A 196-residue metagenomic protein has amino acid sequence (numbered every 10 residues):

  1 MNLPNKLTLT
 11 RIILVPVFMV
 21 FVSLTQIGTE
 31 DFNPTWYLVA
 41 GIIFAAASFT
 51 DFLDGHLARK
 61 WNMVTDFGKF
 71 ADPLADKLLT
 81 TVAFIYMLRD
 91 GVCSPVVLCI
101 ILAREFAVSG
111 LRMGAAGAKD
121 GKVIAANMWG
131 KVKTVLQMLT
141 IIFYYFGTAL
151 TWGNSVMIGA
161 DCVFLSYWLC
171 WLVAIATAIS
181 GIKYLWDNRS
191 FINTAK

Functional and structural regions predicted by a protein language model:
M1-K196: Alpha-helical transmembrane bundles and membrane-interface segments of multipass inner-membrane proteins
